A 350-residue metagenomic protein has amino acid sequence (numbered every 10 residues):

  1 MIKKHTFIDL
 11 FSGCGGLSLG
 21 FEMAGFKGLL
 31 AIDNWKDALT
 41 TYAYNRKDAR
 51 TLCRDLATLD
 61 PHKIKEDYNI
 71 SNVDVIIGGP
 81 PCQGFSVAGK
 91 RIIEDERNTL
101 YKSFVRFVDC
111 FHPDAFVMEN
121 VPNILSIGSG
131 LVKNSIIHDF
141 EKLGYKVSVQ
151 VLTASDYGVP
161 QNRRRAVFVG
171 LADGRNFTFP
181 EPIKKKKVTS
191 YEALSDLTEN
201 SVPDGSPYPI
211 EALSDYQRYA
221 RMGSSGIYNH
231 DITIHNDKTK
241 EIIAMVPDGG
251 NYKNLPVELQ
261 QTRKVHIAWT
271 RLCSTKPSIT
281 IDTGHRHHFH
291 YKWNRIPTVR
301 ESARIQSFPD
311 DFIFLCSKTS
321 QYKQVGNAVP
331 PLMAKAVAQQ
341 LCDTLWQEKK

Functional and structural regions predicted by a protein language model:
I2-H112, P122-S126, L131-N134: Core alpha/beta nucleotide-donor-binding catalytic domains of modification enzymes
K47, P80-P81, P113, P160 (+2 more regions): Proline-centered helix-kink/hinge sites
H62-I70, Q83, V87-T262: Class I S-adenosyl-L-methionine
N72-D74, R164-A166, R175, P277-I279 (+2 more regions): A generic secondary-structure signal marking the coil-to-beta-strand transition
P81-Q83, D173, R286, D310-D311: Short connector loops/turns at beta-strand edges and beta->alpha or beta->beta junctions
Q217-K350: C-terminal target-recognition/interaction regions appended to catalytic cores
